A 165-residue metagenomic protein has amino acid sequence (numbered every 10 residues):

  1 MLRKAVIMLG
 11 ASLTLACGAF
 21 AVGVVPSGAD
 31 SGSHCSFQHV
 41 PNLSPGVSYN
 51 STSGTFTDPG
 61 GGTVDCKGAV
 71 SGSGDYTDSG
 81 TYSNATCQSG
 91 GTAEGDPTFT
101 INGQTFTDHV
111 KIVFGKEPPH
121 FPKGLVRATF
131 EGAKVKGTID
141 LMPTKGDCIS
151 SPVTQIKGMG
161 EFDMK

Functional and structural regions predicted by a protein language model:
M1-P26: Secretory targeting and sorting signals
L9, L13-T14, C35, T154-I156: A short, structural micro-pattern
L9-G10, V25-S27, Q104, H109 (+1 more regions): Compositionally biased, intrinsically disordered low-complexity segments
S27-P45: Short N-terminal segments immediately surrounding and downstream of signal-peptide cleavage
S33, V64, N84-A85, K145-D147: Extracellular secreted precursors and ectodomains with disulfide-bonded cysteine-rich loops/domains
P41-K134: Predominantly extracellular/secreted and cell-surface proteins with exposed, flexible low-complexity segments
E131-K165: Extracellularly exposed regions in secreted/surface proteins, prominently low-complexity, repeat-rich
